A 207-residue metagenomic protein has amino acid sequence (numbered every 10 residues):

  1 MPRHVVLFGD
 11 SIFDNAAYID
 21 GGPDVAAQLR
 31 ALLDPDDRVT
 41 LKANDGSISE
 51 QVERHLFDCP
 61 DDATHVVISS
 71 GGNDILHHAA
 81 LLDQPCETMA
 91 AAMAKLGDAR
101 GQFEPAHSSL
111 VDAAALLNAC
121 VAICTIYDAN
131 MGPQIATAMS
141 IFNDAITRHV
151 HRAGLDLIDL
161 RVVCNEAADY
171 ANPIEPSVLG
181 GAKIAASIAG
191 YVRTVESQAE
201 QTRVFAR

Functional and structural regions predicted by a protein language model:
M1-D45, H55-D62: Serine-esterase "nucleophile elbow" of acetyl-processing enzymes
V52: Short, surface-exposed linear motifs at loops/turns and structural transition points
F57-R207: Alpha-helical cap/lid subdomain in secreted, periplasmic, or secretory-pathway luminal O-acyl-processing enzymes
